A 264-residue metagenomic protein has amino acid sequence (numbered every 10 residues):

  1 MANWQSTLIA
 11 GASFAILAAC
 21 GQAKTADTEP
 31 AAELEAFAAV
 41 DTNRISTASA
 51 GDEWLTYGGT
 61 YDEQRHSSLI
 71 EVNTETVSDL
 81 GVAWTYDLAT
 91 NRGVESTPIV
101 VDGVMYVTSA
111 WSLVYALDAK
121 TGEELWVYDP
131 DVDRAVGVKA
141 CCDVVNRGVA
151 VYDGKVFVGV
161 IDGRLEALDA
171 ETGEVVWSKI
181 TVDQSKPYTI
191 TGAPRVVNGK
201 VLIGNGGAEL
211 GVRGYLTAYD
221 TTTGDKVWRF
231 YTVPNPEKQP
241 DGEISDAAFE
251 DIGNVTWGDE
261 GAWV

Functional and structural regions predicted by a protein language model:
M1-I9: Bacterial N-terminal signal peptides that target proteins for export
C20-A23: Bacterial signal peptide processing site
D27-V82, E237-A247: Blade/loop signatures of beta-propeller domains
W54-G58, G93-L113, V138-R164, T189-E209 (+2 more regions): Repeat-blade elements of multi-bladed beta-propeller folds
A83, E123-V127, E174-S178, V227-W228: A structural motif specific to WD40 beta-propellers
Y86-T97, V127-A150, S178-A193, L210 (+1 more regions): Extracytoplasmic beta-rich repeat domains
D118-T121, D131, D169-T172, T221-T223: Short loop/turn segments that connect beta-strands within beta-propeller blades
